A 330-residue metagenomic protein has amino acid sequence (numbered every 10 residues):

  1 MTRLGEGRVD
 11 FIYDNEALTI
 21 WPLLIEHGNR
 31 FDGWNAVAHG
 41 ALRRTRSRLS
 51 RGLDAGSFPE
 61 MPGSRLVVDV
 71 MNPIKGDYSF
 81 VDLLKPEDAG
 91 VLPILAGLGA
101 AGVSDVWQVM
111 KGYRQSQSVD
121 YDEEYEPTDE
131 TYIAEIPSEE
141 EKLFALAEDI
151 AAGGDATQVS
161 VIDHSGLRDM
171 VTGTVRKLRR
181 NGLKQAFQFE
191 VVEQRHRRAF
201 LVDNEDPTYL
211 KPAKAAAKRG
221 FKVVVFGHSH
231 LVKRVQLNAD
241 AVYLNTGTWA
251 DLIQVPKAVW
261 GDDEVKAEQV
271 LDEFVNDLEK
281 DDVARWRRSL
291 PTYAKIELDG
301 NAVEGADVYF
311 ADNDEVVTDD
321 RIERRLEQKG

Functional and structural regions predicted by a protein language model:
M1-G330: Extended recognition/assembly regions associated with phosphoester-bond processing machinery
